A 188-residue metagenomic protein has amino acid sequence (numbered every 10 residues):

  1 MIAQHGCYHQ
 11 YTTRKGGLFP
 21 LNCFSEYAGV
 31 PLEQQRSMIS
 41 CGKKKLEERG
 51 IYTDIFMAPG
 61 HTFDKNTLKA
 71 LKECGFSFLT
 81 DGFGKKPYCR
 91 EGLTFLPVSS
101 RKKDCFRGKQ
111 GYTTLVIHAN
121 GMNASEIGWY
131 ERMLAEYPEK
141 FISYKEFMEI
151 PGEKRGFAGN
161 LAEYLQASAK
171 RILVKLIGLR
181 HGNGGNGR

Functional and structural regions predicted by a protein language model:
M1, Y8-H9, T13-R14, F19-I51 (+1 more regions): Terminal accessory/targeting
